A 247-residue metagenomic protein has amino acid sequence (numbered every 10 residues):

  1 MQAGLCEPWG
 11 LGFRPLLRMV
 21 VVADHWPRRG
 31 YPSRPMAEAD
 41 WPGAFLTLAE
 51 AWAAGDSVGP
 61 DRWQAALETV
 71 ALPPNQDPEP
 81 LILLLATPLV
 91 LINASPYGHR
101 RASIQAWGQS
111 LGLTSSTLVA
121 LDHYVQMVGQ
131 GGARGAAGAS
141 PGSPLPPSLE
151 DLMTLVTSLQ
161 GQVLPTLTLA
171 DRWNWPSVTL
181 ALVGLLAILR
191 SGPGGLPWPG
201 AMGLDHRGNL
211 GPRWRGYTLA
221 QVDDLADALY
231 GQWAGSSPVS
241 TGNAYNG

Functional and structural regions predicted by a protein language model:
M1-G247: Structured, active/binding-site neighborhoods that engage oxygen-rich ligands
